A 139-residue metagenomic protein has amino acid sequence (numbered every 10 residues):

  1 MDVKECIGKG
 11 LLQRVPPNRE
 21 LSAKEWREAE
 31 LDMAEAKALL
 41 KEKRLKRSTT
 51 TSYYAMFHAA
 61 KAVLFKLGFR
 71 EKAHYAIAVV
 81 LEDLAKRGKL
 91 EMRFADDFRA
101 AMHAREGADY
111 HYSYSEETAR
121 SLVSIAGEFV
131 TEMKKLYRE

Functional and structural regions predicted by a protein language model:
M1-E139: Terminal alpha-helical segments
